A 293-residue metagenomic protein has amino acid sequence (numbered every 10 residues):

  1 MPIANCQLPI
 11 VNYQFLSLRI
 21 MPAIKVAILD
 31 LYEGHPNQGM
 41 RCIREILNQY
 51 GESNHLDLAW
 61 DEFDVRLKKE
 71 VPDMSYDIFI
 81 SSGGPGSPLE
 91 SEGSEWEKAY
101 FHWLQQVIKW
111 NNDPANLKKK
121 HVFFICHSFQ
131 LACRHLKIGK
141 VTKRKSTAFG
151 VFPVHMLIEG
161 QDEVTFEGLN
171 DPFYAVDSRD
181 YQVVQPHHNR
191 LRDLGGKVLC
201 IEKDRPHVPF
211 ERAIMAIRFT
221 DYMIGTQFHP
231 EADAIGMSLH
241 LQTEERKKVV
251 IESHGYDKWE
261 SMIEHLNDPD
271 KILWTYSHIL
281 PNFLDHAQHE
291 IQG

Functional and structural regions predicted by a protein language model:
M1-P2, Q7-P9: Short polybasic linear motifs
L8-W110, A234, S238, E244 (+1 more regions): N-terminal beta1-alpha1 cap of cysteine-dependent amidohydrolase-like domains
M21, V71-S75, N116-L117, G168-N170 (+2 more regions): Flexible, charged surface loops at secondary-structure boundaries
A23-K25, H121, Y174: Residues that mark the start of a beta-strand
A27-L31, I125, S178: Short hydrophobic segments within beta-strands
H55-L58, K118, D171, L194: A short helix-to-beta-strand connector/capping loop
G86-G160: Cysteine-nucleophile active-site neighborhood
K137-I235: Pocket-forming structural segment of enzyme catalytic cores
